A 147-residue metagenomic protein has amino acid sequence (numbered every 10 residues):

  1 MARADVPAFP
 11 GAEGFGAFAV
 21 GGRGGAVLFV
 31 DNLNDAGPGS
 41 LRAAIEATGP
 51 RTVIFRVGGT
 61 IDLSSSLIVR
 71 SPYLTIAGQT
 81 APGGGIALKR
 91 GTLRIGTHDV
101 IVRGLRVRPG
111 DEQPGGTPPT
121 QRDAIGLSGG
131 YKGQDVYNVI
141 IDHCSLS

Functional and structural regions predicted by a protein language model:
A2-A4: Boundary at the C-terminal end of the N-terminal hydrophobic targeting segment
P7-V53: Acidic Gly/Asp/Thr-rich repetitive segments characteristic of extracellular carbohydrate-active and adhesion proteins
N32-L33, R56-G58, Q79: Active-site-proximal beta-strand/loop segments in catalytic clefts of secreted hydrolases
T52-I54, T60, R70: Functional cores of ribonucleases/endoribonucleases
D62-S147: Right-handed parallel beta-helix
